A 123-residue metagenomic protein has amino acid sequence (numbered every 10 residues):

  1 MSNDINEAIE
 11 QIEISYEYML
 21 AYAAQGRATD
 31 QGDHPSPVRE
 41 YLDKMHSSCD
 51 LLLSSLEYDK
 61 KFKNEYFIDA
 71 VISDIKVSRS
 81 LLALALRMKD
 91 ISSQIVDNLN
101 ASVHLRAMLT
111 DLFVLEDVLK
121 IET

Functional and structural regions predicted by a protein language model:
M1-R39, D111: Short terminal alpha-helical segments
I12, M45, I75, L105-L109: Alpha-helical transition-metal enzyme core signature, strongest for iron centers
Y22, G26, L52-S55, D59 (+2 more regions): Hydrophobic stripe of amphipathic alpha-helices that form coiled-coil interfaces
G32-R39, D69, I95-V103: Short, charged, amphipathic alpha-helical segments
S48-D69, M88: Short, solvent-exposed, charged loop/turn and helix-capping segments that join or cap alpha-helices on peripheral
A70-S80: Short, well-ordered alpha-helical segments that carry or flank key catalytic/ligand-binding motifs at enzyme/regulatory
L82-T123: Amphipathic alpha-helical binding modules
